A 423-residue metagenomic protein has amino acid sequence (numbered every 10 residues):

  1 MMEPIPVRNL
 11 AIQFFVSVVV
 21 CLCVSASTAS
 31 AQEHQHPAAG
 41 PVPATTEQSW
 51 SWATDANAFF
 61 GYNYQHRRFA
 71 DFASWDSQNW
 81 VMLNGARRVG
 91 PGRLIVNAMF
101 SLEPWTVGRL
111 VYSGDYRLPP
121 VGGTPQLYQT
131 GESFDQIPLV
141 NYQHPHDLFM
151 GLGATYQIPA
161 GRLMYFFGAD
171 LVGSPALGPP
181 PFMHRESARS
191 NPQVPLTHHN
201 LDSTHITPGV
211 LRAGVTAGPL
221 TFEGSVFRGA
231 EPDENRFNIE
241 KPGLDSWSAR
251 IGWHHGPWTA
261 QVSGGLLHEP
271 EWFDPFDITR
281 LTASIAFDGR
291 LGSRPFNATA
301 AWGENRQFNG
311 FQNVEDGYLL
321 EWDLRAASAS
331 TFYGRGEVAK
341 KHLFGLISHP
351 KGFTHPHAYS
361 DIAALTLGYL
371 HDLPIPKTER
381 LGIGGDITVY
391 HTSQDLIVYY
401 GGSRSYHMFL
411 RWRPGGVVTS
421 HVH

Functional and structural regions predicted by a protein language model:
Q32-L152, S403-R411: Beta-barrel outer-membrane channel/assembly domains of diderm bacteria
W50, A73-V81, H146-L152, H205-L211 (+8 more regions): Residues that define the transmembrane beta-barrel architecture of outer-membrane proteins
A58-H66, F100-T106, A160, A169-P175 (+10 more regions): Transmembrane beta-strands of outer-membrane beta-barrel pores
H66-D71, G108-S113, G178-R185, E234-K241 (+5 more regions): Outer-membrane beta-barrel translocator domains and adjoining extracellular loop/strand segments of Gram-negative
G90-I95, G161-Y165, P219-E223, P257-V262 (+4 more regions): Repeated loop/turn-to-beta-strand initiation elements of outer-membrane beta-barrel proteins
R109-G252, L266: Surface-exposed coil loops of outer-membrane beta-barrel proteins
A217, S225, P242, G252-T354 (+1 more regions): Detector for outer-membrane/organellar transmembrane beta-barrel domains, recognizing the amphipathic beta-strand
L367, G401-H423: Outer-membrane beta-barrel "beta-signal"
